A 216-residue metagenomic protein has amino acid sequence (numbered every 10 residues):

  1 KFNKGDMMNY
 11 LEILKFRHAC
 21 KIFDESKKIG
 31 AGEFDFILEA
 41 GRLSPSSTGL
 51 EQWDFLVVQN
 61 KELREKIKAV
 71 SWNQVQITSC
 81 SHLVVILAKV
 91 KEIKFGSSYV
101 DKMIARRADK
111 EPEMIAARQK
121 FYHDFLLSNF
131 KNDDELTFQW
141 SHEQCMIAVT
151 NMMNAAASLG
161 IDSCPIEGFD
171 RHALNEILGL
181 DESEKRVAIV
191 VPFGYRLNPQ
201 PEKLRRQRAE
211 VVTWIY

Functional and structural regions predicted by a protein language model:
K4-Y216: Acidic, surface-exposed loops and disordered segments
